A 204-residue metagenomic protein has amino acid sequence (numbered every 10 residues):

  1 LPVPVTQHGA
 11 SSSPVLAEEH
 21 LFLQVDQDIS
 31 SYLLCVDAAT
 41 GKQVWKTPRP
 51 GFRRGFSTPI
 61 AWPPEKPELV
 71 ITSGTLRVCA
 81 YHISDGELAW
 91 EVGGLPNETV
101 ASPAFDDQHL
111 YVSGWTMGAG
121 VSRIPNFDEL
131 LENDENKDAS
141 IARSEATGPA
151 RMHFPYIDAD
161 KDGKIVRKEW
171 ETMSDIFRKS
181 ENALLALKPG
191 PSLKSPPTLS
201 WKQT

Functional and structural regions predicted by a protein language model:
L1-T204: Noncatalytic, solvent-exposed loop/strand surfaces of beta-propeller-type extracellular/periplasmic domains
